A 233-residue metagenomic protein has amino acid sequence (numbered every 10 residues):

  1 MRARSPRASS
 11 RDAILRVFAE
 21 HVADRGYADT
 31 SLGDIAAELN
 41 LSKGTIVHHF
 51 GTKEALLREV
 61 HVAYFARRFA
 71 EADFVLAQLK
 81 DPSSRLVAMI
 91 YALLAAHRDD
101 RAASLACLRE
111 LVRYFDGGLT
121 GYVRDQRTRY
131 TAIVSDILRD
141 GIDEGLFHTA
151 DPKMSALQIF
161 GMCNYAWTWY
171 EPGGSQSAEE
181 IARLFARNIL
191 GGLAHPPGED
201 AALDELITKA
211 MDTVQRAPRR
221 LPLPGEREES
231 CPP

Functional and structural regions predicted by a protein language model:
R2, R16, V60-V87, R139: Amphipathic alpha-helical linker/stalk segments
A13, V17, H21-A55, E59: Helix-turn-helix
E59, D73-A103, A156-I159: Hydrophobic alpha-helical connector segments
A66-F69, D73, G117-E144, K153-L157 (+2 more regions): Amphipathic alpha-helical packing segments from all-alpha helical-bundle domains
V75, Y91-R98, L108-R113, N188-A194: Helix-loop "lid/cap" segments that line or gate small-molecule binding pockets
R98-G118, S135-D136, A202, L206: Amphipathic alpha-helical segments used for helix-helix packing
T131-D140, E144, T168-P233: C-terminal peripheral helix-coil segments that are non-catalytic and often amphipathic
